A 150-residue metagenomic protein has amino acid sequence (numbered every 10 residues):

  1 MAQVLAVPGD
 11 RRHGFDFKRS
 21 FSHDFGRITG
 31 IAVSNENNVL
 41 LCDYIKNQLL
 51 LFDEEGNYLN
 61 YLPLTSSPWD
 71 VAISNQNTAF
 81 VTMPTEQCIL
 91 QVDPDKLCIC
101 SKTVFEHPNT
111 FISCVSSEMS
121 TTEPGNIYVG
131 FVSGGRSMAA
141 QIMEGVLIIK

Functional and structural regions predicted by a protein language model:
M1-R27, D53-N57: A short helix->beta-strand "capping" segment at the edge of beta-propeller domains
S20-D24, Y61-T65, K102-P108: Surface loop/turn motifs at the tips and blade-to-blade linkers of beta-strand repeat domains
G30, D70, I112-C114: Conserved beta-strand position repeated once per blade in WD40 beta-propeller domains
V33-E36, I73-N77, S116-P124: Residue-level detector of Asp-centered blade-edge/turn motifs that repeat once per structural unit in beta-propeller
N38-L40, T78-V81, N126-G130: Conserved beta-propeller blade signature
N47-L50, E86-Q91, G135-V146: Structural motif
D53-I89, C98: Blade-loop segments of beta-propeller domains
C88-N126, F131: Asp-box/WD-like beta-propeller blade repeats and closely related beta-sheet repeat scaffolds
